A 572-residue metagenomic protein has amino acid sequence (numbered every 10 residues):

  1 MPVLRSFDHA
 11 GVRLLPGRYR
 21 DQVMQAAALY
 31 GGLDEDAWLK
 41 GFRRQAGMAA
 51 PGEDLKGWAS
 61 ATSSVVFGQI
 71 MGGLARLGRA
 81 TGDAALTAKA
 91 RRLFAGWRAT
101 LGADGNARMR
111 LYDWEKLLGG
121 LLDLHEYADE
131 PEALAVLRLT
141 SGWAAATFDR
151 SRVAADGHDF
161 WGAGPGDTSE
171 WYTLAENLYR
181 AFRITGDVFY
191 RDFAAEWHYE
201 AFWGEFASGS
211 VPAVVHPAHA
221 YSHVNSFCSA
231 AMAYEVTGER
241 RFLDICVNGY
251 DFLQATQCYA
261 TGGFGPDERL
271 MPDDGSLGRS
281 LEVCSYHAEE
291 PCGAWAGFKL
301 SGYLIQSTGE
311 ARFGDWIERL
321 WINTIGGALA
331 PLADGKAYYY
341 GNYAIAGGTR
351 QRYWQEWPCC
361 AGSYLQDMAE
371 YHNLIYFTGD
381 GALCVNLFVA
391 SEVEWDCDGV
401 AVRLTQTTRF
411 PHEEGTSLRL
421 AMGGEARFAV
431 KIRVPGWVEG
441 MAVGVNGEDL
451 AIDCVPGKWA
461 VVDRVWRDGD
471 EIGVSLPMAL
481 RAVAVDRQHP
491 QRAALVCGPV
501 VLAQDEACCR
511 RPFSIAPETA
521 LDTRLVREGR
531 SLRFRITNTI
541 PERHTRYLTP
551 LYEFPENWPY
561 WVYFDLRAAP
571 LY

Functional and structural regions predicted by a protein language model:
M1-V66, A84-R92, G96-N106, R138: Low-complexity, Ser/Thr/Pro/Gly-enriched N-terminal "stalk/linker" regions
L4, M48-F67, G102-L117, R150-W171 (+3 more regions): Solvent-exposed loop and edge beta-strand segments that line ligand/cofactor-binding and catalytic clefts
D8, L15-Q22, G82-A99, A128-T147 (+3 more regions): Extended, well-ordered alpha-helical scaffold segments
Y19, G68-A84, K116-E130, T173-D187 (+6 more regions): Well-ordered alpha-helical scaffold segments within catalytic/enzyme domains
T87-K89, T100-S141, R152-D156, G164-A175 (+1 more regions): Acidic/aromatic-lined carbohydrate-recognition and catalytic surfaces of CAZymes acting on diverse glycans
A194, C246, A311-A421, V445 (+3 more regions): C-terminal beta-rich recognition modules with glycine/proline-rich loops and embedded aromatic residues
E235-T256, E282-A333: Catalytic-core region of carbohydrate-active enzymes that cleave or remodel glycosidic bonds
E425-N446: Beta-strand-rich binding/interaction modules
